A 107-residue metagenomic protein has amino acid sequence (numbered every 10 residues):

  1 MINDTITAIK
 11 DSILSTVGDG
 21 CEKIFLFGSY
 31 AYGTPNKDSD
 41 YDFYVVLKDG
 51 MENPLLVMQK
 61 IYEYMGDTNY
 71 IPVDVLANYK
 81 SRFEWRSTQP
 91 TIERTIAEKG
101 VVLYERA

Functional and structural regions predicted by a protein language model:
M1-K23, Y32-K37, L47-A107: Catalytic core of pol beta-like nucleotidyltransferases
S29: Conserved H-loop
D42-V46: Short beta-strand->loop micro-motif that forms the acidic, two-metal-ion catalytic signature in nucleotide-processing
